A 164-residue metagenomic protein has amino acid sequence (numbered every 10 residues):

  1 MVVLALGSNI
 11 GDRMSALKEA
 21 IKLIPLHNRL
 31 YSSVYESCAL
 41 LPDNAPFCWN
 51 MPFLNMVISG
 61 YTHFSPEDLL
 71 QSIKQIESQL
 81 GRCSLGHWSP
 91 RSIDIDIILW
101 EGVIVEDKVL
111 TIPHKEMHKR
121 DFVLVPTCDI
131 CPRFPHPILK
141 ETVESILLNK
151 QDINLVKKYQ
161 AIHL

Functional and structural regions predicted by a protein language model:
M1-L41: N-terminal beta1-alpha1 ligand-phosphate binding loop
L6-S8, T62, C128: Short, structured patches in soluble enzyme cores that scaffold and shape functional sites
L40-L54, F64-Q71, Q75-L164: Flexible, gly/pro- and Lys/Arg-enriched active-site loops
I58: Short basic (Lys/Arg) and small-residue
